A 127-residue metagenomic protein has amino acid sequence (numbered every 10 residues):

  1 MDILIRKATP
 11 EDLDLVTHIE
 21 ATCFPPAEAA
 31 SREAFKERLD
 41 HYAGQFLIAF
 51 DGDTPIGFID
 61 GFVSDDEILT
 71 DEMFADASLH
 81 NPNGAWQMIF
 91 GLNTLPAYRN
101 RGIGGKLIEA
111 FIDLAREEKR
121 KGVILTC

Functional and structural regions predicted by a protein language model:
M1-A34, H41, F46-F58, F62: Short amphipathic alpha-helix that is part of the acyltransferase structural core
A8, L92-T94: Hydrophobic adenine-recognition pocket in adenosine-nucleotide-binding enzymes
L39-D40, A115: A generic structural signal for well-ordered alpha-helical segments
Q45, A85, K121: Short coil/turn segments at beta-strand junctions that form active-site/ligand-binding loops
I59-L92, R99: Conserved acyl-donor/pantetheine-binding loop and adjacent beta-alpha core of acyl/acetyltransferases and related
T94, N100-D113: Conserved acetyl-CoA-binding loop-helix of GNAT-fold acetyltransferases
I108, A115-C127: Conserved GNAT acetyl-CoA-binding A-motif
